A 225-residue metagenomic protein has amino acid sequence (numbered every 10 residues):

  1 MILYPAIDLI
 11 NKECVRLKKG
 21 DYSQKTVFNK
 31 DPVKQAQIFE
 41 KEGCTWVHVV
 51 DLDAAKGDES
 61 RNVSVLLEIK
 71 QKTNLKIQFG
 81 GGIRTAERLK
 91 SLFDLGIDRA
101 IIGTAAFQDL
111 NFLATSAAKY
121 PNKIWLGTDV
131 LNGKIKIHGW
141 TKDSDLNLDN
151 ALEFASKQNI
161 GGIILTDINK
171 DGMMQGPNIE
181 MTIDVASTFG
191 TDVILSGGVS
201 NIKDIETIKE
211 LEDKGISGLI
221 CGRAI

Functional and structural regions predicted by a protein language model:
L3-L9, V47-V49, I77-G81, A100-I102 (+4 more regions): Hydrophobic faces of well-ordered beta-strands that scaffold small-molecule active sites in alpha/beta enzyme cores
K12, K19-S23, K90-F93, I97-D171: Conserved anion-binding
C14-S60: N-terminal beta-alpha supersecondary unit
F28-E40, T85-K90, D143-F154: Short, acidic/polar
K41, H48-L95: N-terminal active-site wall of soluble small-molecule enzyme domains
W46-S64, T104, L165-Q175: Glycine-rich, proline-tolerant flexible connector loops at the mouths of alpha/beta enzymes
S60-L67, T141-N150, Q175-I183: Charged helix-capping and loop-helix junction motifs
T73, I77-R99, E180-G215: Catalytic cores of alpha/beta
